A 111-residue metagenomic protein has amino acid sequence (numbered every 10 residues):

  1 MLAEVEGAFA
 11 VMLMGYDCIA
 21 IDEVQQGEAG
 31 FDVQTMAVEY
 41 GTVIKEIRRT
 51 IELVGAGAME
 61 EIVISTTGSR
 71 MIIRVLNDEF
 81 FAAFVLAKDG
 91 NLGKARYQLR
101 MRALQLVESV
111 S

Functional and structural regions predicted by a protein language model:
M1-S111: Non-catalytic interaction/Regulatory regions outside core domains
